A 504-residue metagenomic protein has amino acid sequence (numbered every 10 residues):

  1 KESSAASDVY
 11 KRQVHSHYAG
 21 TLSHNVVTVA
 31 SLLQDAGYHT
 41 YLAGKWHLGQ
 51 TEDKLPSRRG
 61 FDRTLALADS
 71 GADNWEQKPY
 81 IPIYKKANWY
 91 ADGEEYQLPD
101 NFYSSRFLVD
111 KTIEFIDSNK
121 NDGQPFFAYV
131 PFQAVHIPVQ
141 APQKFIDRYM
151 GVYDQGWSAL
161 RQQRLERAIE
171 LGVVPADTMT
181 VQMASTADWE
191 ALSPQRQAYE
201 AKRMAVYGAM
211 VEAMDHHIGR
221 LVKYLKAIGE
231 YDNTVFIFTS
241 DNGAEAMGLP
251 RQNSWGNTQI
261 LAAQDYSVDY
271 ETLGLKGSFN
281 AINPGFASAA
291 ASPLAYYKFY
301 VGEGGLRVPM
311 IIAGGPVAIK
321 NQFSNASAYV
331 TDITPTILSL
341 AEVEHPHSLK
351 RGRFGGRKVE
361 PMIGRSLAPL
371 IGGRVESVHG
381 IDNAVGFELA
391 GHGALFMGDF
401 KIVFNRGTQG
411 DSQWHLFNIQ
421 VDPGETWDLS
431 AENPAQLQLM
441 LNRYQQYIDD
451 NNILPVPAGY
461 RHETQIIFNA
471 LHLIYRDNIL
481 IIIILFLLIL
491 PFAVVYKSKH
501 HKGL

Functional and structural regions predicted by a protein language model:
K1-A6, Y10: Single conserved hydrophobic/aromatic residue that forms the stacking wall/gate of nucleotide- or nucleobase-binding
K11-A36, A72, Y80-K86: Aromatic/His-enriched, Gly/Pro-containing loop or helix-boundary segments that lie immediately adjacent to catalytic
K11-V14, A87-Q97, T186-R203, A313-A318 (+1 more regions): Short glycine/proline-rich turn/loop motifs
H15-S23, E95-Y103, Y153-Q155, A201-A209 (+5 more regions): Active-site rim elements
Q50-N74, S105-Q182, M210, M214 (+4 more regions): Active-site regions of oxyanion-processing enzymes, predominantly non-cytosolic
E52-G60, Q140-A141, K223-A313, F468-Y475: Histidine-centered active-site microenvironments of extracellular/periplasmic hydrolases and transferases
G60-R63, L67-D73, K276-L306, V317-I419 (+1 more regions): C-terminal cap/loop subdomain of S1 sulfatases and analogous C-terminal strand-loop tails that border
V181-T186, A191-E200, L249, I333 (+5 more regions): Long, internal low-complexity/basic segments
